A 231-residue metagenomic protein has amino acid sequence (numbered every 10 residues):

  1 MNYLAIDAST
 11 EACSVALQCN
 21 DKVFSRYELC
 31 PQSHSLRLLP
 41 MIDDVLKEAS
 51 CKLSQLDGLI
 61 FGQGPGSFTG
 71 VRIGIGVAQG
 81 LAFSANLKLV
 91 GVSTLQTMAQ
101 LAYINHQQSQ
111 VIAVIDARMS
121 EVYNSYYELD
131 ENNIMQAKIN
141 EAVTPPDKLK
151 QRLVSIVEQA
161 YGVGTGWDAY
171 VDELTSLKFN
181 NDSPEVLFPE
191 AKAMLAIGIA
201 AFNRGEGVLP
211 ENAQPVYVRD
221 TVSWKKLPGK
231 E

Functional and structural regions predicted by a protein language model:
M1-Q63: N-terminal beta-alpha supersecondary unit
A8-E28, V171, D182, G207 (+2 more regions): Patatin-like phospholipase
L29-P40, F68, R72, G76 (+3 more regions): Residues at secondary-structure transition points
S33, K88-F188, Y217, V222-S223: Surface "functional belts" at beta-alpha junctions
A49-S54, F83-V92, H106: Phosphate-handling active-site elements
I60-T94: DPxDG-like acidic metal-binding loop motif
D182-E231: Acyltransferase
